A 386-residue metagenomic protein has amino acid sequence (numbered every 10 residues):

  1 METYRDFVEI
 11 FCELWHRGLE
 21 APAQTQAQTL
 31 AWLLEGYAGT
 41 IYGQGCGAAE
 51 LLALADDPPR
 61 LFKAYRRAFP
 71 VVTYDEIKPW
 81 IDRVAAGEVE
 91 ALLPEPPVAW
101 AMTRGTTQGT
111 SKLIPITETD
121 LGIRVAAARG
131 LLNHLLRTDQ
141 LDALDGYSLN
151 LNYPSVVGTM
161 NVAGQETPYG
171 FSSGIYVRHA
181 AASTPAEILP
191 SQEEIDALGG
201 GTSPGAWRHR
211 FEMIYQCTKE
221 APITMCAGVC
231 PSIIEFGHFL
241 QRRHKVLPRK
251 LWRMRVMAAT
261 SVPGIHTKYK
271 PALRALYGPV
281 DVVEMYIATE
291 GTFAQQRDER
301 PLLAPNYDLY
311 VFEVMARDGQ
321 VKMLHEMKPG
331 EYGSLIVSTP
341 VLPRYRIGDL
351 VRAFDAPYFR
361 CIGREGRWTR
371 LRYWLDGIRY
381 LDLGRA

Functional and structural regions predicted by a protein language model:
M1-M102, Q108-E235, L240-L247, L251-V256 (+1 more regions): Nucleotide 5′-phosphate-binding alpha/beta core
A86, T117-T119, R297-L302, T369-R370: Short helix/strand-bridging catalytic loops that position acidic/His residues to coordinate divalent metals and engage
T103-R104, L342: Short polar/acidic secondary-structure junctions
A126-G130, T289-F293, G363: Catalytic or ion-translocation cores adjacent to nucleophile or general acid/base/metal-coordination motifs in diverse
W252-Y358, R367: Conserved AMP-binding/adenylate-forming
A356-A386: Adenylate-forming
